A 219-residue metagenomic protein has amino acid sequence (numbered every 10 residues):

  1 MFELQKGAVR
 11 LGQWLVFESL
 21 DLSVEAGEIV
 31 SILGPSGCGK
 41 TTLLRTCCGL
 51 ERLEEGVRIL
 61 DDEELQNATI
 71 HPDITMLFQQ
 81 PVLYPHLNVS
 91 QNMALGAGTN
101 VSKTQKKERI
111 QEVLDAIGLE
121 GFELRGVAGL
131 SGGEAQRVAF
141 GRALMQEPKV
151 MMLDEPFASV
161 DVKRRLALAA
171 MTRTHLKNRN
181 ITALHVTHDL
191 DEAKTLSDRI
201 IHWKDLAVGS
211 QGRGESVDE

Functional and structural regions predicted by a protein language model:
M1-F2, K6-R164, H175, L190: ABC family nucleotide-binding domain
I110, T172, A183: Short amphipathic alpha-helical/adjacent loop interface patches that line ligand and macromolecule-binding sites
L119, I181, D198: Short glycine/serine/threonine/alanine-rich loop segments
L166-R179: Helical segment within the ABC ATPase nucleotide-binding domain
N180-V186: Conserved H-loop
A193-T195: A short, surface-exposed alpha-helical micro-motif characterized by mixed small hydrophobic and charged/polar residues
I200-G214: H-loop (His-switch) and adjacent beta-strand-loop-beta switch element of ABC-type ATPase nucleotide-binding domains
V217-E219: ABC ATPase nucleotide-binding domains
